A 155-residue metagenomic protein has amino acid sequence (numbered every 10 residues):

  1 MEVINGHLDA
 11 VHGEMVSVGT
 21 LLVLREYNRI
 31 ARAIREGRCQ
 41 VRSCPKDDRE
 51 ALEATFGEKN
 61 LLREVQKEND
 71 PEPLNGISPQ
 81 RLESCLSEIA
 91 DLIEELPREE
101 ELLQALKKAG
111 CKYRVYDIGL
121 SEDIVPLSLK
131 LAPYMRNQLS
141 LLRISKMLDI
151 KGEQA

Functional and structural regions predicted by a protein language model:
M1-I30: Acidic catalytic cores of enzymes that act on phosphate-bearing nucleotides/polynucleotides
A31-A155: C-terminal charged capping/lid subdomain of soluble metabolic enzymes
